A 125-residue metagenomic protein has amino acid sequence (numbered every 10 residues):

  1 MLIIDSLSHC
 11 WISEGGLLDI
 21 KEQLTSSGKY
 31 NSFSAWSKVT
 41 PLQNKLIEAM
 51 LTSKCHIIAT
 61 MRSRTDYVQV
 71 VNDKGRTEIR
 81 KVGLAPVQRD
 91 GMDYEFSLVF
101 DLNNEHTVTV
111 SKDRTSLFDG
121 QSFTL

Functional and structural regions predicted by a protein language model:
M1-L2, L7, K45-A49: Short amphipathic alpha-helices and their capping/turn segments at secondary-structure boundaries
I4-V39, Q69, D73: Conserved P-loop NTPase nucleotide-binding/switch module
N44-L125: Phosphate-binding/switch region of NTP-binding enzymes
